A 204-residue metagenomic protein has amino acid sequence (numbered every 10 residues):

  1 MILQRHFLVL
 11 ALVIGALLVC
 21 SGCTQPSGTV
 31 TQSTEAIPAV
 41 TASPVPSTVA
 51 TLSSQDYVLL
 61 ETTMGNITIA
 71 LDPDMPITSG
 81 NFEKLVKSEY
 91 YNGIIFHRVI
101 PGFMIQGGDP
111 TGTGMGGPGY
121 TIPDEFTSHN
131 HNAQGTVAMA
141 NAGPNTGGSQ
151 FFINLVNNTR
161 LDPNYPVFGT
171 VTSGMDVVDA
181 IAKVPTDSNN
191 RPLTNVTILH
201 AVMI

Functional and structural regions predicted by a protein language model:
M1-V9: Bacterial N-terminal signal peptides that target proteins for export
A11, L18, C23-I204: Cyclophilin-like peptidyl-prolyl cis-trans isomerases
